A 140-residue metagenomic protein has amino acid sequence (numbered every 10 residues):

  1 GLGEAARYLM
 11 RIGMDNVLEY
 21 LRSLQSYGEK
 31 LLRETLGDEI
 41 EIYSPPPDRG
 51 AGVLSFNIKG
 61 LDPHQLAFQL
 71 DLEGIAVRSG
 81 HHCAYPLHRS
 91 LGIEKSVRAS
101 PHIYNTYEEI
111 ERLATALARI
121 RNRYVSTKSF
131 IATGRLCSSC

Functional and structural regions predicted by a protein language model:
G1-C140: Pyridoxal 5′-phosphate
